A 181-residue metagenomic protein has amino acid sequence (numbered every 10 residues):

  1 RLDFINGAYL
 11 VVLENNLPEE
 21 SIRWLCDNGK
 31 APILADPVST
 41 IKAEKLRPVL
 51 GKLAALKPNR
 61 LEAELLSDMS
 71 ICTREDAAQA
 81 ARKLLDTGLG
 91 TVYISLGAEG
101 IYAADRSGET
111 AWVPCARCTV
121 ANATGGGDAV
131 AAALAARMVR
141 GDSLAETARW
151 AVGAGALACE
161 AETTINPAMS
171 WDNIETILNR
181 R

Functional and structural regions predicted by a protein language model:
R1-D3, P18, K45, N122: Poly-acidic low-complexity segments
R1-L10, D27, D172-R181: Conserved N-terminal subdomain of the carbohydrate kinase-like
L2-I5, P58-L61, A133-L134, D142: A short alpha-helix capping/helix-coil boundary motif
I5-Y9, I33, S67, R117 (+2 more regions): A near-ubiquitous, low-amplitude feature marking generic local secondary-structure context
A8-Q79, E99-I101: Conserved beta-alpha-beta core of the PfkB/ribokinase-like small-molecule kinase fold
K42-A43, R47-P48, R74-R181: Conserved phosphate-binding/catalytic region of the ribokinase-like
